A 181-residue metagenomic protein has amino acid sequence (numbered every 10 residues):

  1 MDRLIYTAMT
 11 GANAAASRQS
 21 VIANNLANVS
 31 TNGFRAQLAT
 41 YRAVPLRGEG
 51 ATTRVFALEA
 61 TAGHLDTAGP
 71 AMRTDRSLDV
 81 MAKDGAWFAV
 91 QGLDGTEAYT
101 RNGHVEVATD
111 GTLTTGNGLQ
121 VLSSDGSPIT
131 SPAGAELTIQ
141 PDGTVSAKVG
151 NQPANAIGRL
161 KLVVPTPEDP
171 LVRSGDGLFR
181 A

Functional and structural regions predicted by a protein language model:
M1-A181: Amphipathic alpha-helical polymerization modules
